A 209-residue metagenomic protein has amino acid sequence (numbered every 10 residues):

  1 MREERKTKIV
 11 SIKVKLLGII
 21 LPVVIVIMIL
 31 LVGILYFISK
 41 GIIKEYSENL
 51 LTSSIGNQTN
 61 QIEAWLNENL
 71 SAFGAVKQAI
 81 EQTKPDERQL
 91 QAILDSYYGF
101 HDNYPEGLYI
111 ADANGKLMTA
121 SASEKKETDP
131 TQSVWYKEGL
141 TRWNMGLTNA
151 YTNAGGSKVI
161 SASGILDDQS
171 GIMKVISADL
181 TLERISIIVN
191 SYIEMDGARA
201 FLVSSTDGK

Functional and structural regions predicted by a protein language model:
E3-G41, E45: Extreme N-terminal signal-anchor transmembrane helix of membrane signaling/transducer proteins, especially in bacteria
E4, N49-N57, Q61-G146, Y192: Extracytoplasmic/periplasmic sensory segments of membrane signal-transduction proteins
V23-I27, Y46-E48, N57, Q61 (+2 more regions): Non-catalytic interaction/Regulatory regions outside core domains
T59, E63, Q132-S133, S163 (+2 more regions): Amphipathic alpha-helical bundle/coiled-coil segments
L70, P105, G156-K158, I172 (+1 more regions): A structure-centric signal for secondary-structure junctions around beta-strands
E87-H101, V175-K209: Solvent-exposed, extracytoplasmic
P130, G155-I193: Conserved beta-strands of PAS-like sensory domains
W135-D168, G197-F201, S205-D207: Membrane-proximal, non-catalytic sensory/regulatory domains of signal-transducing membrane proteins
